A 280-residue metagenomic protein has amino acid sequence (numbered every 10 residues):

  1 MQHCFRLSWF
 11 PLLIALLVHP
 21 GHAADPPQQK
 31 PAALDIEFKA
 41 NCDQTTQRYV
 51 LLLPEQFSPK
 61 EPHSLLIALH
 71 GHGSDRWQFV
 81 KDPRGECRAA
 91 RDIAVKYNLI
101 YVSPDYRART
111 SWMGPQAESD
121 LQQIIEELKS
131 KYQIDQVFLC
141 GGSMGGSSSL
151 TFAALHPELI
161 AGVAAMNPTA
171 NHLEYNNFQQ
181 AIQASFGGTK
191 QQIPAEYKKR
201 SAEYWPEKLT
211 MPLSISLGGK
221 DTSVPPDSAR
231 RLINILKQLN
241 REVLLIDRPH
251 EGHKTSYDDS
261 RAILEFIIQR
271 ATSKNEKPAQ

Functional and structural regions predicted by a protein language model:
G21-H63, I182, Q192-A195, V243 (+2 more regions): A domain-start/cap signature at the N-terminus of enzymes
S58-H63, A68-W112: Short substrate-entry loop that stabilizes the transition state in hydrolases
Q78-G85, P168-W205, M211: Mobile cap/lid helix-loop segments that gate and shape the active-site cleft of serine hydrolases
W112-K131: Alpha/beta-hydrolase active-site loop
M113, S223-Q280: C-terminal catalytic histidine-bearing segment of alpha/beta-hydrolase fold enzymes
S130, D135-A181: Primarily recognizes the serine-hydrolase "nucleophile elbow" in alpha/beta-hydrolase and SGNH/GDSL folds
L209, I215-L217, D221: Short beta-strand/loop motif that positions the catalytic acidic residue of the alpha/beta-hydrolase fold
